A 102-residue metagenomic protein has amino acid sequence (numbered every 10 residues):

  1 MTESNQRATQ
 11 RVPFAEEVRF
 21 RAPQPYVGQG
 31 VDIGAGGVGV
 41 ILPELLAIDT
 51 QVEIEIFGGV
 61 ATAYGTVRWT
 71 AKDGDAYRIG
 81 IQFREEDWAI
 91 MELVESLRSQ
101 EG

Functional and structural regions predicted by a protein language model:
M1-I33, W88, L93-G102: N-terminal helix initiation/capping motif
T9, I41-L45: Short, surface-exposed secondary-structure edge patches
F14, Y26, A61-A63, Y77: Hydrophobic core residues within well-ordered beta-strands of beta-rich domains
E16-R21, D49-T62: Short conserved beta-strand and strand-loop elements enriched in small hydrophobics with frequent Asp/Gly
P23, A35, T70-D75: Short, conserved beta-turn/loop elements at beta-strand boundaries and strand-helix junctions
G28-Q29, A63-T70: Short beta-strand-centered aromatic/proline hotspots
V38-L42, D73-F83: Short, solvent-exposed secondary-structure boundary/capping segments
G59, T70-K72, E86-W88: Short coil/turn motifs at secondary-structure junctions
